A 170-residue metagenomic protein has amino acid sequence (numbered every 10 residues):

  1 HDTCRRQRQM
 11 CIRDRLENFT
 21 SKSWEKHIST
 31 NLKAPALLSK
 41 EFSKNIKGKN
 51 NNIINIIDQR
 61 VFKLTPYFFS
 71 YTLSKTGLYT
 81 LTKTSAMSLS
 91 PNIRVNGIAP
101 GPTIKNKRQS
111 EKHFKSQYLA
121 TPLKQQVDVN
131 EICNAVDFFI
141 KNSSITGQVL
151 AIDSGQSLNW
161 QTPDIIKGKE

Functional and structural regions predicted by a protein language model:
H1-R8, I12: Single conserved hydrophobic/aromatic residue that forms the stacking wall/gate of nucleotide- or nucleobase-binding
R13-L16, T20-E25, Q117: Substrate-binding pocket helix/loop in short-chain dehydrogenase/reductase
L38-F42, I46, L81-T82, A135: Hydrophobic positions on the long internal alpha-helix of Rossmann-like NAD(P)-dependent oxidoreductase domains
N52-G77, T82-S90, P102, Q156: Catalytic loop of short-chain dehydrogenase/reductase
Y79, L89-T103, I145-I152: Conserved Rossmann-fold SDR core element
H113-E131: Catalytic Tyr-x(3-8)-Lys segment
V129-I152, S157-L158: C-terminal substrate-recognition "lid" of short-chain dehydrogenase/reductases
